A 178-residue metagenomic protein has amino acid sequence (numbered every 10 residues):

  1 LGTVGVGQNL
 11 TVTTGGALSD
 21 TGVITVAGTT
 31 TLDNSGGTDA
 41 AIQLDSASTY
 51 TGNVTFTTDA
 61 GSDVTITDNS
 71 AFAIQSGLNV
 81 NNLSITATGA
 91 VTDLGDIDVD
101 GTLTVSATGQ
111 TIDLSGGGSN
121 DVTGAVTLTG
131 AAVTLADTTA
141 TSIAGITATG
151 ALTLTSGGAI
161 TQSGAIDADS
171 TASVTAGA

Functional and structural regions predicted by a protein language model:
L1-A178: Extracellular lectin-like interaction modules
